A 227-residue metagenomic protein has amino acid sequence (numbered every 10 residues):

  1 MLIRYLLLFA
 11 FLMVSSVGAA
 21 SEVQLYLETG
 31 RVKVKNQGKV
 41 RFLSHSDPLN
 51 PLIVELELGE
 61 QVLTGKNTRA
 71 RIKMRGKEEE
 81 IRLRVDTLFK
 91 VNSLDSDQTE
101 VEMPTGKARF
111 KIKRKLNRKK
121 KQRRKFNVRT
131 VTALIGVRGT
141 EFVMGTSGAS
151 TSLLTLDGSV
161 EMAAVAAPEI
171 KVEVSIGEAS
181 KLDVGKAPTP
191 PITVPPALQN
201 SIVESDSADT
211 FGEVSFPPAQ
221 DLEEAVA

Functional and structural regions predicted by a protein language model:
L2-L7, G18-S21, K39-L58, G65-K66 (+4 more regions): C-terminal interaction modules
V14-S16: N-terminal signal peptide c-region/cleavage motif recognized by signal peptidases
A20-Q37: Short N-terminal segments immediately surrounding and downstream of signal-peptide cleavage
R75, V85-D86, R129-V131, R138-T140: Extracytoplasmic assembly/pore-lining segments of large envelope/extracellular complexes
L88-D95, G139-F142: Extended lipid/amphipathic-ligand handling interfaces
V91-K120, F126: A broadly used, surface-exposed interaction patch
